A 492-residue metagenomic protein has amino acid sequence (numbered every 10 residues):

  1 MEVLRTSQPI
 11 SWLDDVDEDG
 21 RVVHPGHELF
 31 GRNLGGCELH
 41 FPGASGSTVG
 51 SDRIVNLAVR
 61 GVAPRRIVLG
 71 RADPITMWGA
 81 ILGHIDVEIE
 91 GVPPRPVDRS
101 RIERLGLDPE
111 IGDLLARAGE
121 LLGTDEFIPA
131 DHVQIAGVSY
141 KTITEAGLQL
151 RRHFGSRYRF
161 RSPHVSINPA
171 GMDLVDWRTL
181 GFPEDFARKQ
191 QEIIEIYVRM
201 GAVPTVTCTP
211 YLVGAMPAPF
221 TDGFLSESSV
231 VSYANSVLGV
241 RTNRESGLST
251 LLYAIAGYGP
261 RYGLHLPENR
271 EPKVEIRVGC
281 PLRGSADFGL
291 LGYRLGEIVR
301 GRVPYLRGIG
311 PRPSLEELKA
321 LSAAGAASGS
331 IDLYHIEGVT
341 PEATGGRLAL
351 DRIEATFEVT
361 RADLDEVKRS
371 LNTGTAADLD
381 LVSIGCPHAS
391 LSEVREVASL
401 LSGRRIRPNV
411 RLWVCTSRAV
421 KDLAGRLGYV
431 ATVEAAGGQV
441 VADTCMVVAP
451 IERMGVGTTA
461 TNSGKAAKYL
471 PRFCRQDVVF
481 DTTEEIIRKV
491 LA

Functional and structural regions predicted by a protein language model:
V3-P93, E393-F473: Feature captures the catalytic cores and cofactor-binding loops of soluble hydro-lyases/lyases that act on carboxylate
R32, H40, A44-T48, A58-V62 (+2 more regions): Glycine-rich phosphate/pyrophosphate-binding loop regions near the starts of catalytic domains
N33, P94-R159, Y197-V203, E227-W413 (+1 more regions): Intrinsically disordered, low-complexity segments enriched in small residues
G70, W78-G91, A170-G257: A generic, well-ordered mixed alpha/beta core segment in the N-terminal half of proteins
G70-P74, S166-A170, Y211-L212, V339-E342 (+1 more regions): Short beta-alpha junction loops
W78-L82, D173-D176, M216-L225, L264-L266 (+6 more regions): Short acidic, glycine/serine/threonine-rich loops at helix termini
F160-G171, T207-P210, I336-E337, S383: Core alpha/beta catalytic barrel or barrel-like domain that forms the active/cofactor pocket in diverse metabolic
G181-D185, L348-V359, G425-D443: Acidic, Ser/Thr-rich peripheral helices and adjacent loops at domain boundaries
